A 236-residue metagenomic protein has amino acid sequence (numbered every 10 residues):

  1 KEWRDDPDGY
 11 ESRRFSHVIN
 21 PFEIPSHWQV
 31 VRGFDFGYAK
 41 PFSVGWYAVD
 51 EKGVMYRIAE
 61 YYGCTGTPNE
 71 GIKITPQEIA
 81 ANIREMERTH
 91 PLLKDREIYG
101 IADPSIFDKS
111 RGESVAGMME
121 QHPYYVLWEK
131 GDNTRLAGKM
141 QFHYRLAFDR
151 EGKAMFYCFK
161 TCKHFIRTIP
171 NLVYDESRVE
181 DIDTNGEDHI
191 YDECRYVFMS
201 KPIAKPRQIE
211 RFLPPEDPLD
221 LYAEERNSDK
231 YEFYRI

Functional and structural regions predicted by a protein language model:
K1, W46-A48, A59-Y61: Short, structured patches in soluble enzyme cores that scaffold and shape functional sites
K1-F34: ATPase catalytic-site recognition across NTP-hydrolyzing enzymes
P25-V49: Gly/Thr-rich phosphate-binding beta-strand-loop-beta motif of the actin/hexokinase/Hsp70
Y38, V49-K52, F198, P202: Hydrophobic/aromatic-lined pockets within catalytic cores
G53-D183, P202-P214, D220, D229-I236: Mg2+-dependent endonuclease catalytic cores in nucleic-acid-processing enzymes, primarily RNase H-like
H189: Histidine-centered active-site/metal-ligand motif
